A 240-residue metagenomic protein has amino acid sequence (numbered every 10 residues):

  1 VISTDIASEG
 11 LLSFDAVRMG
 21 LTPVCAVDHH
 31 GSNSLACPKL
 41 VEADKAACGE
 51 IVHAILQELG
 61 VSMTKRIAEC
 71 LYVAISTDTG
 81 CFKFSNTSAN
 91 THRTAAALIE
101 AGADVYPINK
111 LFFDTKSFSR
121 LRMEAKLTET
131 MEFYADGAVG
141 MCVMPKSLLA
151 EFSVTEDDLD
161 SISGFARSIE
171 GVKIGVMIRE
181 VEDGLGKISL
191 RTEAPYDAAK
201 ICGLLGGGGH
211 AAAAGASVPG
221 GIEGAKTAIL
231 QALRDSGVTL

Functional and structural regions predicted by a protein language model:
V1-A125, E129-L240: Replace "Mg2+/Mn2+-dependent" with "divalent metal-dependent
